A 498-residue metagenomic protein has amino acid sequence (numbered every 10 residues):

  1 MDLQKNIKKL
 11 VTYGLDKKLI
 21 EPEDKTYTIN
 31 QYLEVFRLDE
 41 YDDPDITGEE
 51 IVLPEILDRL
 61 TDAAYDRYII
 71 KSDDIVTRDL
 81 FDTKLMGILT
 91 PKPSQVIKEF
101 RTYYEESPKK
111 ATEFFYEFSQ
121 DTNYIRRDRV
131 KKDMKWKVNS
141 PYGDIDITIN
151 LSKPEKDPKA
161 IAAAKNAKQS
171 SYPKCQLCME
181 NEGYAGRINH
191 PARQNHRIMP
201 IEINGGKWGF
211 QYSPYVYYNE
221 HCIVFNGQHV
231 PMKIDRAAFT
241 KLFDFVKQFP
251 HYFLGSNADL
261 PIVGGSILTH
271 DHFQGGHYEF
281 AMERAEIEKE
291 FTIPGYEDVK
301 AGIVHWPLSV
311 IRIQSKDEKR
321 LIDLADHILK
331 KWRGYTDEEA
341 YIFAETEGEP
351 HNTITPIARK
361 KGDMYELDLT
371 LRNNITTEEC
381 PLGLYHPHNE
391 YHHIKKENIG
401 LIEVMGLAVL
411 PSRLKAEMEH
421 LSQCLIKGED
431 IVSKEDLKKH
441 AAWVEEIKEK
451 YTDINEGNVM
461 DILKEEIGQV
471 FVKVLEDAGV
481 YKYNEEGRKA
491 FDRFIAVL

Functional and structural regions predicted by a protein language model:
M1-V224, Q228-P231, H305-P307, L321-A325 (+2 more regions): Active-site microenvironments that recognize anionic phosphate/pyrophosphate groups
N195-M199, H229-L254: Helical scaffold of the NTase/Pol beta-like nucleotidyltransferase catalytic core
N226, H272-F273: Generic structural signal marking isolated hydrophobic packing positions within regular secondary structure
A237, V246-T269, G275-T336: Catalytic or ion-translocation cores adjacent to nucleophile or general acid/base/metal-coordination motifs in diverse
P261-I262, F273, E397, E403: Generic detector of intrinsically disordered, low-complexity, polar/charged segments
